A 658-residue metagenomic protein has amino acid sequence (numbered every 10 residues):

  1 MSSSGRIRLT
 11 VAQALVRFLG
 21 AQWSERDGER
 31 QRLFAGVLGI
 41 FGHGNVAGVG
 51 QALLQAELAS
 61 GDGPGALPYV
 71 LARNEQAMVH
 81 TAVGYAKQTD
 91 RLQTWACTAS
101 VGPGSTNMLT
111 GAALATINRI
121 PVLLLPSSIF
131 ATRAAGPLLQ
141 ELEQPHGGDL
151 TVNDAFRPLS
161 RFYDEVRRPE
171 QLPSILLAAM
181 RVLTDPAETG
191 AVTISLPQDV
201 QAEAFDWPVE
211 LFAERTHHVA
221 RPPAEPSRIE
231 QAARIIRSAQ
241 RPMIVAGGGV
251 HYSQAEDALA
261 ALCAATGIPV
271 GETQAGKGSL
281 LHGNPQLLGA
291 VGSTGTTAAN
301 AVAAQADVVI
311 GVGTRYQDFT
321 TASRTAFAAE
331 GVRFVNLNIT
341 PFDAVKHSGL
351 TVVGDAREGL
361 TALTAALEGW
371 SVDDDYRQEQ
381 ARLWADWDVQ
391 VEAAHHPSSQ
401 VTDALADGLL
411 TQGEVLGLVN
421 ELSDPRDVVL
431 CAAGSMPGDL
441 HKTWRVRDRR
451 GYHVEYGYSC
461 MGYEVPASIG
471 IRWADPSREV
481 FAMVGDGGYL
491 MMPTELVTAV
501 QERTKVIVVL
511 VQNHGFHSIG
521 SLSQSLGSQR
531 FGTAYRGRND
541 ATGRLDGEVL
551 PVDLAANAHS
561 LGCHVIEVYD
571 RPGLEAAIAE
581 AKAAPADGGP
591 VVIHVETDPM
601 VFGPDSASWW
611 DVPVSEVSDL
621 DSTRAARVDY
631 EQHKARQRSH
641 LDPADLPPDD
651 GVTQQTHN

Functional and structural regions predicted by a protein language model:
M1-S4, H396-S398, A558: Generic N-terminal amphipathic, Lys/Arg-enriched alpha-helix
S2-Y376, V401, L418, L422-P425 (+4 more regions): N-terminal alpha/beta PP-like core and its mobile active-site loop of ThDP/TPP-dependent enzymes
V37-V49, D386-P466, I471, S477: Active-site diphosphate/adenylate-binding microenvironment
E75, N338, A432, D486 (+1 more regions): Acidic active-site catalytic centers that drive phospho-/nucleotidyl reactions and related ester hydrolyses
R133-G147, N300, A344-V345, V353 (+3 more regions): Thiamine diphosphate
S195-D199, G434-P437, E596: A glycine-rich phosphate-binding loop feature that marks nucleotide/adenosyl-phosphate handling sites
A246-G248, V312, A433, V484-G487: Glycine-rich beta-strand-to-loop/alpha-helix junction loops that act as flexible
D374-V391: Internal, active-site/partner-interface "lid" segment
